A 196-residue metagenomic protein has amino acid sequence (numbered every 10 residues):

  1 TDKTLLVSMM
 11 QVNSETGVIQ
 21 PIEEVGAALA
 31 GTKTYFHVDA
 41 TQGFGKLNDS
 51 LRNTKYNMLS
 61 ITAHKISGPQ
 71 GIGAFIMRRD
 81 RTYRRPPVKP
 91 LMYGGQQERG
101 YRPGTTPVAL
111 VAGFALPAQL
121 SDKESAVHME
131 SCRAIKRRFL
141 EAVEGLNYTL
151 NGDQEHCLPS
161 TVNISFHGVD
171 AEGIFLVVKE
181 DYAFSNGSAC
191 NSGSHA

Functional and structural regions predicted by a protein language model:
T1-A196: Pyridoxal 5′-phosphate
